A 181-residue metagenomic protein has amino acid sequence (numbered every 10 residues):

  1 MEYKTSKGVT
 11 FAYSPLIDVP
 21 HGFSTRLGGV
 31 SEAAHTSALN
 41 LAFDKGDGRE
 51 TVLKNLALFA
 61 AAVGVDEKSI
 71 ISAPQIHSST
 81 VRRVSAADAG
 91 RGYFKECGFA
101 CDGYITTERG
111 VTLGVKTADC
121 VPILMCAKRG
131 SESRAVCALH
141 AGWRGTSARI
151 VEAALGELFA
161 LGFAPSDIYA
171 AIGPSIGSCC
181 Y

Functional and structural regions predicted by a protein language model:
M1-Y181: Active-site microenvironment for binding and transforming phosphate-containing groups
